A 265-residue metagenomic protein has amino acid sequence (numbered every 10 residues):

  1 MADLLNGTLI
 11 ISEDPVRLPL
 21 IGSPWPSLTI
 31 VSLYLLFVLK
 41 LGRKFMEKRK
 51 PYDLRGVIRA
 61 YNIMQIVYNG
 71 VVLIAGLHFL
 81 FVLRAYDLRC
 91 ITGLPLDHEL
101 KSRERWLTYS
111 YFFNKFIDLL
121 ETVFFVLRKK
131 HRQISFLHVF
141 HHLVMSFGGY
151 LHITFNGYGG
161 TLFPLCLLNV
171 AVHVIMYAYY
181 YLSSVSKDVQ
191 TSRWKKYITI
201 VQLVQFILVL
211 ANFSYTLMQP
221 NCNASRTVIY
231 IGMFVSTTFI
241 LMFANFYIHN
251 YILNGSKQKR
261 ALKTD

Functional and structural regions predicted by a protein language model:
M1-L167, Y180-T199, V204, L208-D265: Membrane-helix and juxtamembrane interface regions of eukaryotic multi-pass membrane proteins
A171: Structured ligand/cofactor/substrate-binding pocket environments in proteins
V174-Y177: Acidic, glycine-rich loop-and-strand cores that form catalytic or ligand-binding grooves in diverse globular domains
